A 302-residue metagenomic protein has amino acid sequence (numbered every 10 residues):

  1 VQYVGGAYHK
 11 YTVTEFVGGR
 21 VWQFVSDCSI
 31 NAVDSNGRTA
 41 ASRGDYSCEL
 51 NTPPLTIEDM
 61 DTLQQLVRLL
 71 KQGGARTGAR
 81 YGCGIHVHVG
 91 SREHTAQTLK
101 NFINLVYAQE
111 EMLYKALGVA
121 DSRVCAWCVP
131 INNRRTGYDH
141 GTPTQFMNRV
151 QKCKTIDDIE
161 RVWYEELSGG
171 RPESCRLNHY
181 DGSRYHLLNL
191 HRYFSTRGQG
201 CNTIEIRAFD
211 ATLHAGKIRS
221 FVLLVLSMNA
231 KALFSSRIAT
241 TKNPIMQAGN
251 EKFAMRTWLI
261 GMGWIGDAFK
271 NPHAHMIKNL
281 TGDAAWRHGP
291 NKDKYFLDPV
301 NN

Functional and structural regions predicted by a protein language model:
V1-A79, E93-N302: C-terminal accessory/tail domains of diverse enzymes
Y81-I85: Short, conserved phosphate-binding/catalytic loop or strand-edge motifs used in phosphoryl-/nucleotidyl-transfer
H86-G90: Midchain, well-structured core segments that form catalytic/ion-binding scaffolds
